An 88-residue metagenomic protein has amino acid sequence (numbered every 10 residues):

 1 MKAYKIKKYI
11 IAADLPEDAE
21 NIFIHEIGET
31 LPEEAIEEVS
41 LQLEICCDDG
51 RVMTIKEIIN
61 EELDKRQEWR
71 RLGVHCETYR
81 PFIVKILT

Functional and structural regions predicted by a protein language model:
M1-I6: Short aromatic-glycine-(Arg/Gly/Cys) micro-motifs in beta-strand/loop hairpins
K7-A12: A short, exposed loop/beta-hairpin motif centered on an aromatic-Gly-Thr core
L15-E33: A short, charged, amphipathic alpha-helix used as a generic interaction element across diverse proteins
I27-T88: Short, mixed-charge low-complexity intrinsically disordered segments
